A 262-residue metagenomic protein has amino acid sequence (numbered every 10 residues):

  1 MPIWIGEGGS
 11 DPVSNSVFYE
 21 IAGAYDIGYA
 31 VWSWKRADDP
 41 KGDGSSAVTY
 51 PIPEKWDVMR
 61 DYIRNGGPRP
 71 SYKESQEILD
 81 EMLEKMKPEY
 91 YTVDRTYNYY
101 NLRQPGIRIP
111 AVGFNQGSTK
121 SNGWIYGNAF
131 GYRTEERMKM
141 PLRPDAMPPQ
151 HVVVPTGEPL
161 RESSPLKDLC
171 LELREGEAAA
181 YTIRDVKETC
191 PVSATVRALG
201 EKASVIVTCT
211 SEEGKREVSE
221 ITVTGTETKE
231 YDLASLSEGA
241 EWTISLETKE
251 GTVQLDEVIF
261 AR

Functional and structural regions predicted by a protein language model:
M1-G176: Substrate-binding clefts and catalytic carboxylate motifs of secreted carbohydrate-active enzymes
A111-G113, D185, E220, S235 (+1 more regions): Extracellular/lumenal ectodomain signal focusing on beta-strand-rich modules and carbohydrate-recognition contexts
F114, E175-A179, I183-E201: A short beta-strand element within beta-rich, extracytoplasmic domains of secreted/secretory-pathway proteins
G117, T208-T210, A261: Predominantly extracellular/luminal cell-surface or secreted proteins
K202-E213: Short, surface-exposed beta-strand/strand-loop-strand elements in extracellular ectodomains
E213-G239: Extracellular carbohydrate recognition and processing domains and analogous Trp-centered ligand-binding platforms
I244-T252: Short beta-strand-plus-loop segments that form exposed binding edges in beta-rich domains
G251-F260: Edge beta-strands of jelly-roll/beta-sandwich modules across compartments, strongly enriched in secreted/luminal
